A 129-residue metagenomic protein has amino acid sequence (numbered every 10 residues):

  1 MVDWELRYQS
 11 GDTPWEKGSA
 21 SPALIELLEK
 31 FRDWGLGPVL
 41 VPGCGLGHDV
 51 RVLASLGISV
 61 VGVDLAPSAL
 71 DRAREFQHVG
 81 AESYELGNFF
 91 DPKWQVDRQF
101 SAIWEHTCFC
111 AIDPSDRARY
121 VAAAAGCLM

Functional and structural regions predicted by a protein language model:
M1-W34: Conserved class I S-adenosyl-L-methionine
G35-G45: Conserved class I S-adenosyl-L-methionine
L46-I58: Conserved SAM-binding loop of SAM-dependent methyltransferases across substrates and taxa, primarily the Class I
A66-S68: Conserved SAM/SAH-binding beta-strand->alpha-helix loop
A73-R74: Conserved SAM-binding loop
H78-P92: Conserved SAM-binding strand-loop segment of SAM-dependent methyltransferases
W94-I103: A short acidic, Gly/Pro-enriched loop at the edge of an enzyme's catalytic core that lines a small-molecule cofactor
A118-M129: A short glycine-rich, Lys/Arg-flanked "PGG" loop and its adjoining helix->strand segment in the class I
